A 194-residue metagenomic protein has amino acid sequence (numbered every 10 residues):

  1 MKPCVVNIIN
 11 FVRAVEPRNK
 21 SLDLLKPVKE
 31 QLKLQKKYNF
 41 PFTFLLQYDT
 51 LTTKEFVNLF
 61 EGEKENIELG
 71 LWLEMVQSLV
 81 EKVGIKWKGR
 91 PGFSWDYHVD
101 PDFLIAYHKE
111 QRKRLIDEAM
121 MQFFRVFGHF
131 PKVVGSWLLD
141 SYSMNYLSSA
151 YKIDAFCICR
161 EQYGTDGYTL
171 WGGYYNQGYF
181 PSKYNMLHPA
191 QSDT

Functional and structural regions predicted by a protein language model:
M1-E65: Active-site beta->alpha N-cap acidic-glycine motif
V6-N10, F42-F44, I67-L73, K132-V134 (+1 more regions): Hydrophobic faces of well-ordered beta-strands that scaffold small-molecule active sites in alpha/beta enzyme cores
I9-V12, K37-N39, V99-D100, M121-F124 (+1 more regions): A short alpha-helix capping/helix-coil boundary motif
E16-L25, L45-F56, Q77-E81, G135-M144 (+1 more regions): Acidic-and-aromatic substrate-binding clefts and catalytic sites of carbohydrate-active enzymes
E30, L34, L115-V126, Y146-A150: Amphipathic alpha-helical segments that form well-ordered structural scaffolds and often line/cohere around active
Y38-N39, K64, V126-F127, A150-Y151: A structural signal for short coil/turn segments at secondary-structure junctions
D49-L138, T194: Metal-dependent polysaccharide deacetylase catalytic core of the NodB/CE4 family, i.e., the active-site-bearing domain
H129-T194: Active-site-adjacent pocket scaffolds in enzyme catalytic domains
